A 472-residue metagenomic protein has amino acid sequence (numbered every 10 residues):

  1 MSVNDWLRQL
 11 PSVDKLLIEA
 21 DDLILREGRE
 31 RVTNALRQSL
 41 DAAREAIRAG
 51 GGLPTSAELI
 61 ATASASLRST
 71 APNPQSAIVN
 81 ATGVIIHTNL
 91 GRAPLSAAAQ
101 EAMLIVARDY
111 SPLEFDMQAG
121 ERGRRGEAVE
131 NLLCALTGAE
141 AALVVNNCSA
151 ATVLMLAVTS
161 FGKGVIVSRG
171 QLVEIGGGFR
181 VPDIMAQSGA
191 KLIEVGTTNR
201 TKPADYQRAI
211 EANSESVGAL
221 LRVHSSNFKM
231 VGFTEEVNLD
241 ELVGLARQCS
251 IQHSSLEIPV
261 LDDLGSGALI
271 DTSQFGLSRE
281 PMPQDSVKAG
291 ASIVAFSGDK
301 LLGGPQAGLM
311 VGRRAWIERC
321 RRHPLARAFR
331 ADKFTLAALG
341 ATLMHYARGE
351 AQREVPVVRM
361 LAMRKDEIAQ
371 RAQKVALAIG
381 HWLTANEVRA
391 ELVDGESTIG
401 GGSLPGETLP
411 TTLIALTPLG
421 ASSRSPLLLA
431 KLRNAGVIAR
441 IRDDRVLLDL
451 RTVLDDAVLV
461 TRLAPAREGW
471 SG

Functional and structural regions predicted by a protein language model:
M1-L67: Long amphipathic alpha-helical segments
L10-P11, V79-G83, L302-P305, L409 (+1 more regions): Short Gly/Ser/Thr- and Asp/Glu-enriched loop/turn motifs at secondary-structure junctions
L36, D41, A81-T82, R92-Q118: Glycine-rich phosphate-binding segment of PLP-dependent enzymes
G50-L95, E101-A102: Long amphipathic N-terminal alpha/beta scaffold segment
P74-Q75, F296, A435-R440: A short linear hydrophobic-aromatic micro-motif
G120-H345, A466: Conserved PLP-enzyme active-site core in the AAT-like
A315, H323, A331-L383, G395 (+1 more regions): Structural motif of enzymes handling amino- and sulfur-group chemistry
A369-L454: Conserved C-terminal alpha-helix-loop-beta "cap" of PLP-dependent enzymes that closes/shapes the active-site mouth
